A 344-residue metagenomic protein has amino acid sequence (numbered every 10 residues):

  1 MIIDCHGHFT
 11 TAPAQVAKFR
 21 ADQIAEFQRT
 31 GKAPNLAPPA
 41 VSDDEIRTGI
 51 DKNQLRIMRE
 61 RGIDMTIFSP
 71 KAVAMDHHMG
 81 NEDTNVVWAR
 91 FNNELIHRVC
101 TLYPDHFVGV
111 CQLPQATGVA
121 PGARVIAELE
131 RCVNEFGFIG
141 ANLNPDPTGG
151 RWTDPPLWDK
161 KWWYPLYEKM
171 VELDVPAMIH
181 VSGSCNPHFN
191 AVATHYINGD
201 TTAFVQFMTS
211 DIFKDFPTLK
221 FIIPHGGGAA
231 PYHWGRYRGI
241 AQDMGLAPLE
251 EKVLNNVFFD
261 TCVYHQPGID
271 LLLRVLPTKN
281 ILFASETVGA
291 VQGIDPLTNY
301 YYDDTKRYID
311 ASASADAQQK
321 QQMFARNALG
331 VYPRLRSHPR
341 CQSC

Functional and structural regions predicted by a protein language model:
I3-G7, T66-F68, V108-C111, A141-L143 (+4 more regions): Hydrophobic faces of well-ordered beta-strands that scaffold small-molecule active sites in alpha/beta enzyme cores
H6, M58, I96, C132 (+6 more regions): Conserved, mostly hydrophobic/aromatic
H8-T10, D146-T148, S182-G183, G227 (+1 more regions): Catalytic metal-binding/acid-base residues of hydrolase active sites
T11-T48, M79, S184-N198, Y237-N256 (+1 more regions): Active-site gating loops and adjacent loop-to-helix segments of metal-dependent hydrolytic enzymes
Q23-S69, R90-T101: Alpha-helical scaffold segments that flank or form the walls of functional sites
G49-M58, P121-R131, P267-L271: Short, acidic/polar
D64-M65, S69-A203: Active-site gating/metal-coordination segments in enzymes
H188-T209, F216, K220-C344: H/E-rich (His + Asp/Glu) clusters that bind or coordinate divalent metals
